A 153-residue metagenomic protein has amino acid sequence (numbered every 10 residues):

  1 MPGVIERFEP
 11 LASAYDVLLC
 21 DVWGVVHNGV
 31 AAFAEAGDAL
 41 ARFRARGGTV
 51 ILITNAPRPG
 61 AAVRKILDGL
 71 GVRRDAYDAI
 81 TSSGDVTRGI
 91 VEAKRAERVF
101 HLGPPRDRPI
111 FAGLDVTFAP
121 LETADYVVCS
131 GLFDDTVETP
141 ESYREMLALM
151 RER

Functional and structural regions predicted by a protein language model:
M1-R153: HAD-like aspartate-dependent phosphatase fold
